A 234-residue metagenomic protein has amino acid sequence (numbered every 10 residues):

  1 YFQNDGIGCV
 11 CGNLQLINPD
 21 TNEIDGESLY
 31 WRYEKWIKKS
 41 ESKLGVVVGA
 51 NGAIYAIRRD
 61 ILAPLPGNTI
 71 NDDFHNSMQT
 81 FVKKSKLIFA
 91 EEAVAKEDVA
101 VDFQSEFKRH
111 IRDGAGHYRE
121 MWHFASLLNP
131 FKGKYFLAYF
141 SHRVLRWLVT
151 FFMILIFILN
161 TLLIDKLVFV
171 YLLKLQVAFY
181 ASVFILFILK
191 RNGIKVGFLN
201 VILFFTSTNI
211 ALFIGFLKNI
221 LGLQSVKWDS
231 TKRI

Functional and structural regions predicted by a protein language model:
F2-Y33, N68-D72, S77-F140, I210-K218: Catalytic donor/gating beta->alpha subdomain of glycosyltransferases that bind UDP-sugars
N51-P64: Conserved nucleotide-sugar donor-binding and metal-coordinating catalytic region shared by glycosyltransferases
D60-L62, V94, V144: Short, well-ordered alpha-helical scaffold segment located in the soluble/lumenal catalytic or ligand-binding core
Q104-S105, A125-Y139, A178-I234: Juxtamembrane C-terminal module of membrane proteins
R143-I158, Y180: Core segments of transmembrane alpha-helices that mediate helix-helix packing or line hydrophobic substrate/ligand
L155-L162, F184-I185, F216: Alpha-helical transmembrane segments of multipass membrane proteins
T161-F179: Transmembrane helix-loop-helix
